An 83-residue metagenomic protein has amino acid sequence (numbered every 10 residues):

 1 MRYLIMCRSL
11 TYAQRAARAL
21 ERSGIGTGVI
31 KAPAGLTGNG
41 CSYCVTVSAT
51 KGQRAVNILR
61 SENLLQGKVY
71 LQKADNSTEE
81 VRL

Functional and structural regions predicted by a protein language model:
M1, L10-T11, A17, E21 (+1 more regions): Amphipathic, hydrophobic secondary-structure cores in small proteins
M1-R2, M6, Q66-V69: Short flexible/disordered coil segments
M6, V45-S48: Active-site-adjacent beta-strand anchor residues
R8-Y12, T50: An amphipathic alpha-helix/helix-turn recognition signal
A16-A19, S23-I25, R54-E62: Generic non-transmembrane alpha-helical segments
S48-L83: C-terminal structural segments of small proteins and small subunits
